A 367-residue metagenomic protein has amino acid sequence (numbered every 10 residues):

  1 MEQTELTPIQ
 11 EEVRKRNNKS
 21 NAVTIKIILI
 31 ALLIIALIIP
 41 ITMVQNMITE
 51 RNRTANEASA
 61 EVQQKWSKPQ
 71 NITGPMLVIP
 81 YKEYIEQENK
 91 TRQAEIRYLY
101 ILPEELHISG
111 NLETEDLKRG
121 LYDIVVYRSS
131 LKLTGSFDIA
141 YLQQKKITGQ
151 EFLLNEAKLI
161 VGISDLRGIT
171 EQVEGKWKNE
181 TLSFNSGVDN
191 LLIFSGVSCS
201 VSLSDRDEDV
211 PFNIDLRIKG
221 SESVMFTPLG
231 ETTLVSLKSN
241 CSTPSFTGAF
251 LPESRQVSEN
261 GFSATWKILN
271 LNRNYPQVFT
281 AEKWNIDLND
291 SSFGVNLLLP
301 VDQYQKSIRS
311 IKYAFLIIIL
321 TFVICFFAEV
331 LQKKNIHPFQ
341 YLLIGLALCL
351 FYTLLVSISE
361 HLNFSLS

Functional and structural regions predicted by a protein language model:
M1-K19: N-terminal Lys/Arg-rich, disordered targeting/topogenic segments
K19-N46: Hydrophobic alpha-helical transmembrane signal-anchor segments
T24-I28, K118-V125, S198-S204, K306-L316: Membrane-entry segments of alpha-helical transmembrane domains in multi-pass membrane proteins
V44-P69: Alpha-helical transmembrane signal-anchor/signal-peptide segments
R53, E57, Q64, G74 (+2 more regions): Soluble non-transmembrane domains of integral membrane proteins
D287-N289, F293-S367: Transmembrane alpha-helical segments that form the functional core of multipass membrane systems
